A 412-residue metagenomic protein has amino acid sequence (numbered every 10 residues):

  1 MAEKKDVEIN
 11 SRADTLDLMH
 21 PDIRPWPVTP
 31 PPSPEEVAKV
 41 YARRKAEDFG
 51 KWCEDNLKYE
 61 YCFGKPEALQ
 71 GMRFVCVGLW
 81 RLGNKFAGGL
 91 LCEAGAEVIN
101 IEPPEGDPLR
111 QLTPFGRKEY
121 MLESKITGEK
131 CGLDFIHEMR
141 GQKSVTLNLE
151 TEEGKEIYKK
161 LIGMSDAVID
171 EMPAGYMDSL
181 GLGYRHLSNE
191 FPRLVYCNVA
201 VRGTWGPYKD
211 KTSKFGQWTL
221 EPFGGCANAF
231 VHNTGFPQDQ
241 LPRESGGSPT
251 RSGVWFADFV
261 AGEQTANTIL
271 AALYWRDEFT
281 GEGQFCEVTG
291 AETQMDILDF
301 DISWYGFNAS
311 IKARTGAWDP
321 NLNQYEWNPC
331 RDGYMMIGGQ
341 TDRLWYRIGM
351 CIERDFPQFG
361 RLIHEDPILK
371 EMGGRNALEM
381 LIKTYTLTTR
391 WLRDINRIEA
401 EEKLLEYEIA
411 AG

Functional and structural regions predicted by a protein language model:
A2-F279: N-terminal helix-loop segment corresponding to the beta1-alpha1 unit of nucleotide/adenylate-binding folds
F74-V75, E282-A291, R361-D366: Beta-strand segments within the central parallel beta-sheet cores of soluble alpha/beta enzyme folds
E105, V201-G203, G290-M295, D332 (+1 more regions): Glycine-rich beta-alpha junction loops
W218, N267, A272-G316: Substrate-binding/catalytic subdomain of NAD(P)-dependent oxidoreductase enzymes
H232-Q238, A271-F279, T293, D299-F300 (+2 more regions): Generic secondary-structure signature for well-ordered alpha-helical cores
P249-V260, G283, T315-G316, N323-Y325 (+2 more regions): A short glycine-threonine-serine/GTX helix/turn-capping micro-motif
N308-Y325, I398: Active-site Gly/Thr loop motif
Q324-A411: Aromatic-enriched alpha-helical interface/lid elements that frame and gate functional surfaces
